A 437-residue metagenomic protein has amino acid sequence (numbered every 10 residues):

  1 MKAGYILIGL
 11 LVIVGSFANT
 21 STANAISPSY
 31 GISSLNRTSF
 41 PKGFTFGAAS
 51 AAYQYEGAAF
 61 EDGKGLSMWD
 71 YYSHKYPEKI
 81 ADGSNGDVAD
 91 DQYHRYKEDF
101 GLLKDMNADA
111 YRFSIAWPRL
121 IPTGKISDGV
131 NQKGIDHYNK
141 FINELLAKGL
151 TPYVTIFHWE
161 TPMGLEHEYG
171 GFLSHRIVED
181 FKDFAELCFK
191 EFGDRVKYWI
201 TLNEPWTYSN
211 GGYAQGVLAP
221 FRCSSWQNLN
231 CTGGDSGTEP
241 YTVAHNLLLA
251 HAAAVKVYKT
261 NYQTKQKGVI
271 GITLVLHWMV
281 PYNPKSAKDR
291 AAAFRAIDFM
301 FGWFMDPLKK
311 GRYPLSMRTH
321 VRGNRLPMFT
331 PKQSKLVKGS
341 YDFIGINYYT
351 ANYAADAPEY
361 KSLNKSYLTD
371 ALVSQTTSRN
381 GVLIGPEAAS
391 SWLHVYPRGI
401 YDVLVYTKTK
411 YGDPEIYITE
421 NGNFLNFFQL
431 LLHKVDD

Functional and structural regions predicted by a protein language model:
A3-Y5, G9, G15-I80, K104 (+2 more regions): Active-site region of glycoside hydrolase catalytic domains
A49-A51, S114-P118: Acidic/polar N-terminal loop/beta-strand segments that form early-domain functional surfaces
A81-R95, L173-R176: Active-site mouth loops of central-metabolism enzymes
D87-Y111: Active-site-flanking structural segment that lines cofactor/substrate pockets
D109-A116, T151-T155: Short, well-structured secondary-structure segments
